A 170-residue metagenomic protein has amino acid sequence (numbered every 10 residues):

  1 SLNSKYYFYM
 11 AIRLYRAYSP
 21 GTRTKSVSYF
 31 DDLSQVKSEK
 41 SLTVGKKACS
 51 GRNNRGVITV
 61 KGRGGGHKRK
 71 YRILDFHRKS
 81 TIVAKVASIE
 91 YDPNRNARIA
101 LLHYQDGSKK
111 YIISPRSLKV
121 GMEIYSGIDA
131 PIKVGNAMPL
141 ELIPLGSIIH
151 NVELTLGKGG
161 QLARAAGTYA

Functional and structural regions predicted by a protein language model:
S1-Y9: Short, Lys/Arg-enriched N-terminal segments with co-localized hydrophobic residues within the first ~10-30 amino acids
Y9-R95, R116-A170: Basic, glycine/proline-rich low-complexity segments that contact nucleic acids
P93-A100, K110-I112: Short, flexible active-site-proximal loops enriched in glycine and acidic residues
I99-Y104, L162-A163: Short, acidic/hydrophobic/Gly-rich beta-strand patch recurrent on exposed beta strands that often constitutes part
H103-K110, I128-V134: Short, structured beta-strand/loop micro-motifs enriched in basic residues and often containing a Trp
